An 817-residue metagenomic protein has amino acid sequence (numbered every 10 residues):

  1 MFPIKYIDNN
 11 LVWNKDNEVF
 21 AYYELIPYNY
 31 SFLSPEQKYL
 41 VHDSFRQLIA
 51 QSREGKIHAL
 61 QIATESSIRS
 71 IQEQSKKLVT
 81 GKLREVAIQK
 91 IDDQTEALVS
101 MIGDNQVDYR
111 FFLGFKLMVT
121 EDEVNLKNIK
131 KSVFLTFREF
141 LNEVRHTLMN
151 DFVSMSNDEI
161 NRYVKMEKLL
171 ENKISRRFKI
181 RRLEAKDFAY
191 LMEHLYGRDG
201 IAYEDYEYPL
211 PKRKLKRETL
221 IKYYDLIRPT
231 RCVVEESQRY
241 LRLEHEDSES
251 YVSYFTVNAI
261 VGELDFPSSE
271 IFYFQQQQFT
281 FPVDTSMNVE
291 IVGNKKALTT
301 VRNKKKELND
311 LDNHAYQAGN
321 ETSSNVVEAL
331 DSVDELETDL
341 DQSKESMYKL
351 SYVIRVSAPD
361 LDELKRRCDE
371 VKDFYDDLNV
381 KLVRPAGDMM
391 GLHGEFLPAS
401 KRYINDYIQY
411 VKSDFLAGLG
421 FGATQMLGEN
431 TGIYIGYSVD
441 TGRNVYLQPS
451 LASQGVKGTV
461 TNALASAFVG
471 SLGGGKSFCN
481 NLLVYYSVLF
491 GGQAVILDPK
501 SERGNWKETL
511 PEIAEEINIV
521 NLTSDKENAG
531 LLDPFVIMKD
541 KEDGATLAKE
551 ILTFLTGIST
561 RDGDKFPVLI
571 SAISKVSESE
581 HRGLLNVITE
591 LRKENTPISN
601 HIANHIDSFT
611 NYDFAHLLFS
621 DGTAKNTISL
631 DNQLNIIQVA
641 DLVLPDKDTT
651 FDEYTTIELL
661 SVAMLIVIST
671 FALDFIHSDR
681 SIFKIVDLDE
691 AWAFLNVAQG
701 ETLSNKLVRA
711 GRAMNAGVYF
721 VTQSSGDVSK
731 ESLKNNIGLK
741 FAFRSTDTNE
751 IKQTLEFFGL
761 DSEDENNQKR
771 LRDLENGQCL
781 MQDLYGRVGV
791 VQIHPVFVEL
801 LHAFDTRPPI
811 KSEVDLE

Functional and structural regions predicted by a protein language model:
M1-Y410, F421: Extended, folded cores of ATP/NTP-driven motor/assembly subunits in large transport and secretion machines
P35-R53, Q276-F279, V292-T299, V380-K381 (+6 more regions): P-loop NTPase motor domains
R53-K56, Y109, F490-G492, I517 (+3 more regions): Short glycine-/polar-rich loops that comprise or flank the Walker A/P-loop and associated switch/sensor motifs
S100-M101, D540-R582, S729-E817: P-loop NTPase motor core of the ASCE superfamily
N125, V439-V445, S450-A452, K457-G470 (+3 more regions): Charge-patterned, long linear interaction tracts outside catalytic cores
D312-H314, S450-V484, L497-G504, V520-D525 (+2 more regions): Conserved P-loop NTPase motor cores
Y485-V495, T509: Post-Walker A helix-loop "phosphate-sensing" segment adjacent to the P-loop in P-loop NTPases
